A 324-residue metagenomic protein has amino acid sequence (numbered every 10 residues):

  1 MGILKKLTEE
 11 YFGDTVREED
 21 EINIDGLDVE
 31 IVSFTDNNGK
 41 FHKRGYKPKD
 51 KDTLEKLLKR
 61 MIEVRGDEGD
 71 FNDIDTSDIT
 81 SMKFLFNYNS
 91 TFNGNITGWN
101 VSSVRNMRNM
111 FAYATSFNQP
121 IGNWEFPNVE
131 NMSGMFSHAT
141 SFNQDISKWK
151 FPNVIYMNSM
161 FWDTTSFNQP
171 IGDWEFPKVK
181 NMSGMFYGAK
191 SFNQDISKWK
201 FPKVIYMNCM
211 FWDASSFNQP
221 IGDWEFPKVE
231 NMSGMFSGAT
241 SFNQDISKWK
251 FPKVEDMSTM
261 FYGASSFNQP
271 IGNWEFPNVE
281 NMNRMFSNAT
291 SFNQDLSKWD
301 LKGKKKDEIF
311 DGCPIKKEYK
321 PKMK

Functional and structural regions predicted by a protein language model:
G2-K324: Negatively charged
